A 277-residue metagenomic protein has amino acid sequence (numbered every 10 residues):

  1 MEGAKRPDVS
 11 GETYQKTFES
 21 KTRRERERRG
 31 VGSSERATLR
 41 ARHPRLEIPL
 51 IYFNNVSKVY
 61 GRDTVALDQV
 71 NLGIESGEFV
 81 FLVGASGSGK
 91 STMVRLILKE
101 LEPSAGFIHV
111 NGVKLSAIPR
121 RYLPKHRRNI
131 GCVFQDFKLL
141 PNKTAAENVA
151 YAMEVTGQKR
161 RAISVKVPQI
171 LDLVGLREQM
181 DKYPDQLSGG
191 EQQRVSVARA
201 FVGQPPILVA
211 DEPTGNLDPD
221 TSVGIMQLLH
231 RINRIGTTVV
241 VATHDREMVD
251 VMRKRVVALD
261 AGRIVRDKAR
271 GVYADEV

Functional and structural regions predicted by a protein language model:
L98: Helix-to-loop junction immediately C-terminal to a conserved catalytic motif
G106-K114: Conserved ABC transporter NBD signature motif
L115-G131, R160, I232-R234, E276: ABC ATPase NBD coupling module
K143-Y151: Short coil-to-helix segment of the ABC ATPase nucleotide-binding domain corresponding to the Q-loop/switch region
K182-D185, G203, I235: Conserved signature/switch motifs of ABC ATPase nucleotide-binding domains
Y183-L187, E191-Q193: Conserved ABC ATPase signature
L208-D211: Catalytic Walker B motif of ABC-type/P-loop ATPase nucleotide-binding domains
